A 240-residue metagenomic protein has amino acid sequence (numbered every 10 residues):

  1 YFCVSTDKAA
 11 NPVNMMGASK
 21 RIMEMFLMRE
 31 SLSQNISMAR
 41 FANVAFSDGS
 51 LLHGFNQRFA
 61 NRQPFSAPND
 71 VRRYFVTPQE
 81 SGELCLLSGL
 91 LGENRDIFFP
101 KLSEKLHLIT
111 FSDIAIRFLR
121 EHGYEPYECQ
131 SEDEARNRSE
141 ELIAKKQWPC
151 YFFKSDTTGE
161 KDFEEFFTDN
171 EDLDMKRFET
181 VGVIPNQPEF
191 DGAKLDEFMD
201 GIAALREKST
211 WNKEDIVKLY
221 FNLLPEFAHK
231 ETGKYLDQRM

Functional and structural regions predicted by a protein language model:
Y1-E24, M28-R29: Conserved Rossmann-fold NAD(P)-dependent oxidoreductase catalytic core, especially the SDR/UDP-sugar
M25-M240: Strand-loop microenvironment adjacent to phosphate/nucleotide-handling motifs in alpha/beta enzyme folds
